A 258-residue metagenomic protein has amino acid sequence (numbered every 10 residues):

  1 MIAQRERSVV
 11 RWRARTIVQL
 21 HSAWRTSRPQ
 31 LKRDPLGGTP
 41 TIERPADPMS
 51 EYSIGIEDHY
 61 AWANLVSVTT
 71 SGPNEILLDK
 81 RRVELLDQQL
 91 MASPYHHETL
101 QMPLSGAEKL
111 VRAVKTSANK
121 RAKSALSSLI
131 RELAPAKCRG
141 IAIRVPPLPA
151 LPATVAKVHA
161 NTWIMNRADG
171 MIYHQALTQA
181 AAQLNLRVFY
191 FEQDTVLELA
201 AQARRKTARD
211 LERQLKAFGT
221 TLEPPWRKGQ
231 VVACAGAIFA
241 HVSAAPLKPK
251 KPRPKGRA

Functional and structural regions predicted by a protein language model:
G37-G38, G256: Residue-identity detector for glycine
I42-E43, D47-K250: Phosphate- and other anionic-substrate recognition elements at nucleic-acid/protein interfaces
K248-A258: Positively charged N-terminal leader segments that act as targeting/secretion signals
